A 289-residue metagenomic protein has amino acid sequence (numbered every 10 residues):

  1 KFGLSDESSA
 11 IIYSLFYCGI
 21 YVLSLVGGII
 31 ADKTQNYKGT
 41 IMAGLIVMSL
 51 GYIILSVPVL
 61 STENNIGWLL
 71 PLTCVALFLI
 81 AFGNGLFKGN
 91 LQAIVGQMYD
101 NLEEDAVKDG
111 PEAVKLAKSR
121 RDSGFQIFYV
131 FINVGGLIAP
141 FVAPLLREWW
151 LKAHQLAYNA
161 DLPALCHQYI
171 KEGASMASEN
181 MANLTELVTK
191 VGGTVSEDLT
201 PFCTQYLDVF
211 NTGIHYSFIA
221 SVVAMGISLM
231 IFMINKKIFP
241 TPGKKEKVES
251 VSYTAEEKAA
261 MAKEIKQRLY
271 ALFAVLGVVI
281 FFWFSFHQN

Functional and structural regions predicted by a protein language model:
I11-K33, S49, K88, L137-A139: Central cavity-lining transmembrane alpha-helices of secondary-active solute carriers, predominantly the Major
L25-V26, L50, V57, V134-W149: A gly/Pro-rich, aromatic-decorated transmembrane alpha-helix motif that marks the paired, flexible gating helices
I30-T34, V95, L146: Hydrophobic alpha-helical transmembrane and interfacial-helix anchor sites in secondary transporters
T40-I41, T73, F125: Primarily marks hydrophobic transmembrane alpha-helices of the MFS/SLC 12-helix fold
I41-W68: C-terminal ends and interior cores of transmembrane alpha-helices in multi-pass membrane transporters/permeases
G51, N64-N90, I94, L276-V278: Hydrophobic core of transmembrane alpha-helices in multi-pass small-molecule transporters, especially MFS/SLC-type
L86-E112: Intracellular juxtamembrane helix-capping segments at the cytosolic ends of symmetry-related transmembrane helices
D100-D105, E112-L116, D122, A143-N289: Intracellular loop-helix junctions on the cytosolic face of multi-pass helical membrane proteins
